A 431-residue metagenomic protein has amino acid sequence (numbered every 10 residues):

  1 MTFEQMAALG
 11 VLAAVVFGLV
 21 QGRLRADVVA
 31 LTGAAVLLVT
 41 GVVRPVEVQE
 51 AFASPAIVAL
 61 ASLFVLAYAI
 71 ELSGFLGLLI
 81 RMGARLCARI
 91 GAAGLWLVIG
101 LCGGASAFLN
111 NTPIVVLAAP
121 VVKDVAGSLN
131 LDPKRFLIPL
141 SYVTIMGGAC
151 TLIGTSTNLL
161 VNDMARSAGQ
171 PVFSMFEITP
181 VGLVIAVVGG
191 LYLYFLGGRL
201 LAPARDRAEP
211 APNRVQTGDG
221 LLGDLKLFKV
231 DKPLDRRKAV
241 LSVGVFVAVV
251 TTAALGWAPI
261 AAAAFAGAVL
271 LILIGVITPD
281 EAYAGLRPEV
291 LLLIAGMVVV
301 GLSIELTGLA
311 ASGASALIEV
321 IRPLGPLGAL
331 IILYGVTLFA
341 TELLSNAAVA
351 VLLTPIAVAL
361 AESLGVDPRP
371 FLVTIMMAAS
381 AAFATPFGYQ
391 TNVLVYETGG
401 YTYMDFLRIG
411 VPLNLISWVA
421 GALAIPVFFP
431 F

Functional and structural regions predicted by a protein language model:
M1-A61, V65-A67, I178-S315, L330 (+3 more regions): Hydrophobic transmembrane alpha-helices of multi-pass small-molecule transporters
A13-R23, A69-L86, K123-S128, G197 (+4 more regions): C-terminal ends of transmembrane helices
V15-L24, L101-N110, Y142-I153, T251-W257 (+2 more regions): Transmembrane alpha-helix interface/packing and boundary motifs in multi-pass membrane proteins, characterized by
R23, V42, F75, L131 (+5 more regions): Helix N-cap/coil-helix junction residues
V28, T32-A35, V39-L129, G267 (+2 more regions): Membrane-embedded alpha-helical segments and adjacent helix-loop junctions characteristic of multi-pass solute
P45, P133, M175, I260 (+3 more regions): Alpha-helix N-cap/start motif
G83-R89, N130, P139, D224-L234 (+3 more regions): Membrane-interface segments at loop-to-transmembrane junctions
S128-Y142, G147-L222, V373-F431: Juxtamembrane and boundary regions of transmembrane helices in multi-pass small-molecule transporters and channels
